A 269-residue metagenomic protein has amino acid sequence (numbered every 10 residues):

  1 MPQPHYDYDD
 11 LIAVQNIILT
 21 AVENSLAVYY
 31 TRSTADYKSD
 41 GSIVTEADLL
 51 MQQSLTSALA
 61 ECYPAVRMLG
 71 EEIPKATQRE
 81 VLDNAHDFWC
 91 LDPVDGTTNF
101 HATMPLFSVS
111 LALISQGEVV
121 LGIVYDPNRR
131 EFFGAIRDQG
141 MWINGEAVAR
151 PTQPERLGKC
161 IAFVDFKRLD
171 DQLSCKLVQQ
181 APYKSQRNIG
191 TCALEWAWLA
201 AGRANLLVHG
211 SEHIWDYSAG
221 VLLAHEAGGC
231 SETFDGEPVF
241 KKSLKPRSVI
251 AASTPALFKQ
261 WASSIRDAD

Functional and structural regions predicted by a protein language model:
M1-V94: N-terminal subdomain of lithium-sensitive/metallo-dependent phosphomonoesterases centered on the IMPase/IPPase/PAP
S25-V28, D48, L59, T97 (+6 more regions): Residue-level signal for inorganic ion chemistry
A35, A60, R79-L82, V124 (+3 more regions): Short secondary-structure boundary/capping segments
D48, E71-E72, D92-D95, N99 (+3 more regions): Acidic active-site catalytic centers that drive phospho-/nucleotidyl reactions and related ester hydrolyses
G70-E72, G145, G190: Short loop/edge segments at beta-strand edges and connector loops that shape dinucleotide/nucleotide cofactor-binding
L82-W142: DPxDG-like acidic metal-binding loop motif
I143-E146, R150: A structural micro-motif at secondary-structure boundaries
P151-D269: An extended, acidic
